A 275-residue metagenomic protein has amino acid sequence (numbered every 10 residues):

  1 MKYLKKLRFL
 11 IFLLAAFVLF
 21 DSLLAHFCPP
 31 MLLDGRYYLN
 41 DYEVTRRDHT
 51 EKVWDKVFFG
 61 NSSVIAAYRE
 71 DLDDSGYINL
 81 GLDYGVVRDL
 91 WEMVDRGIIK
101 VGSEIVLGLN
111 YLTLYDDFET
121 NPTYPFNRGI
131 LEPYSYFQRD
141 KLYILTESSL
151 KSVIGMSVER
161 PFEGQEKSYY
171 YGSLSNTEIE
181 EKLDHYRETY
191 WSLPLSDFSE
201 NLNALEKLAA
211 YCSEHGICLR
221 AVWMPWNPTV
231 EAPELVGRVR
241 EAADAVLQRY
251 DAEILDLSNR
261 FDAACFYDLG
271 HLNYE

Functional and structural regions predicted by a protein language model:
K5-C28: Hydrophobic membrane-insertion alpha-helices, especially the h-region of bacterial N-terminal signal peptides
F27-T50: Alpha-helical transmembrane signal-anchor/signal-peptide segments
V57, V106, C218-V222: A structural signal for isolated positions on well-ordered beta-strands in alpha/beta enzyme cores
F58, S63-K141: Membrane-embedded segments
N79-D83, W191-F198, E231-P233, Y267-L272: Second-shell loop/turn segments in exported
L109, F118-C218: Secreted/periplasmic serine-hydrolase-like ester/acetyl group-modifying domain
P225-L235: Active-site His/acidic residue clusters
R240-E275: C-terminal regions of proteins
